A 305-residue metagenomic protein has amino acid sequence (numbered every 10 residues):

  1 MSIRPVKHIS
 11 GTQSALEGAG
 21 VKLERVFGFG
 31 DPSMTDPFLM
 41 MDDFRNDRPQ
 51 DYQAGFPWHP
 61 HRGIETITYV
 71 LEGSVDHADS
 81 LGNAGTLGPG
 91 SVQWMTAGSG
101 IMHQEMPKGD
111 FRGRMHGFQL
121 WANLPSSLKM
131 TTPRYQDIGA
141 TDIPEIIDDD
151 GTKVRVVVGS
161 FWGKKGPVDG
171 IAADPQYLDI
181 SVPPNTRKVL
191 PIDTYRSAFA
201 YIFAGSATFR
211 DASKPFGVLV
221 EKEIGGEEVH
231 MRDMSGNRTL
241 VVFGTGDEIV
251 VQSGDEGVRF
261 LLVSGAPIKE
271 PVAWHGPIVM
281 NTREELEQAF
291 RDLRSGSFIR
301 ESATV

Functional and structural regions predicted by a protein language model:
M1-V305: Jelly-roll (double-stranded beta-helix
